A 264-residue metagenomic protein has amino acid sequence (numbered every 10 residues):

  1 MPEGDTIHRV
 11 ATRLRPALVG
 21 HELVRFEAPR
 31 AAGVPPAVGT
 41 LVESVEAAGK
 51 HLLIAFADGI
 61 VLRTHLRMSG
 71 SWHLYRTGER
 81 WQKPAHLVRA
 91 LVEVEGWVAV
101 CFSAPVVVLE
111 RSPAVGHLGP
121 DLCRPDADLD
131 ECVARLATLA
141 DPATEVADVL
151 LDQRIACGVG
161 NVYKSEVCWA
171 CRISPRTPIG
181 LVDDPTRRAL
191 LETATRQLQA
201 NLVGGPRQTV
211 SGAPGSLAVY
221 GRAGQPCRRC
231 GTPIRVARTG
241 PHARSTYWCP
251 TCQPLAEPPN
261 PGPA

Functional and structural regions predicted by a protein language model:
M1-A264: Structured catalytic/nucleic-acid-binding cores of DNA maintenance enzymes
